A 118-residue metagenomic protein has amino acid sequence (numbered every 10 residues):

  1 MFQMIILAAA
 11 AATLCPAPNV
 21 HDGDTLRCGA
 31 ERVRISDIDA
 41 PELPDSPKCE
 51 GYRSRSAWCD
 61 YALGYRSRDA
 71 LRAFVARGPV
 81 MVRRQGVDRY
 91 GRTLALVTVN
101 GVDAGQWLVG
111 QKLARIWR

Functional and structural regions predicted by a protein language model:
F2-R118: Small beta-barrel nucleic-acid-binding modules, primarily SNase/OB-fold domains and secondarily Tudor-like barrels
